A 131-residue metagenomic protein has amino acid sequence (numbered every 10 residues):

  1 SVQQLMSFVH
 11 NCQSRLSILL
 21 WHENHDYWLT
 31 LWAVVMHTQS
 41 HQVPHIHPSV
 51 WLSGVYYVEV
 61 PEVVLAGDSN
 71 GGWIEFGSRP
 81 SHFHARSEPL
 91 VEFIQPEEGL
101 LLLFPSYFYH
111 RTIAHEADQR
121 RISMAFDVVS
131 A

Functional and structural regions predicted by a protein language model:
Q3-L103, F108-A114, Q119-S123, D127-S130: Catalytic core of non-heme Fe(II) oxygenases with the double-stranded beta-helix
